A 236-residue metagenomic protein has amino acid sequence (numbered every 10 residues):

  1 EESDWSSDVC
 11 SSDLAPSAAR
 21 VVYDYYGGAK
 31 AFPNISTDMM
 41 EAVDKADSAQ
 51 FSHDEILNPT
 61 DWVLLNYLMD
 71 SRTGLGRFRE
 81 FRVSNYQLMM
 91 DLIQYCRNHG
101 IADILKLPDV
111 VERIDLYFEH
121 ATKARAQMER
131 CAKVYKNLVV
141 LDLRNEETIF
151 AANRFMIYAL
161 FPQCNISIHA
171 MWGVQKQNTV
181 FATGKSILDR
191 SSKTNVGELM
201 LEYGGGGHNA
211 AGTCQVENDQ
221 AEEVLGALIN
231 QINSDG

Functional and structural regions predicted by a protein language model:
E1-V9: Single conserved hydrophobic/aromatic residue that forms the stacking wall/gate of nucleotide- or nucleobase-binding
D8-S12, K30: A short alpha->loop->secondary-structure connector
D13-A19: Active-site histidine-anchored catalytic micro-motif
R20-G28: Short glycine/serine- and small hydrophobic-enriched flexible loop segments
K30-G76: Internal, active-site/partner-interface "lid" segment
V63-F78, N218-A227, Q231: Long, charge-rich low-complexity segments
S71-V111: Long, charge-rich alpha-helical interaction segments
N98-G236: Gly/His-enriched, cation/cofactor- and phosphate-binding structural elements
